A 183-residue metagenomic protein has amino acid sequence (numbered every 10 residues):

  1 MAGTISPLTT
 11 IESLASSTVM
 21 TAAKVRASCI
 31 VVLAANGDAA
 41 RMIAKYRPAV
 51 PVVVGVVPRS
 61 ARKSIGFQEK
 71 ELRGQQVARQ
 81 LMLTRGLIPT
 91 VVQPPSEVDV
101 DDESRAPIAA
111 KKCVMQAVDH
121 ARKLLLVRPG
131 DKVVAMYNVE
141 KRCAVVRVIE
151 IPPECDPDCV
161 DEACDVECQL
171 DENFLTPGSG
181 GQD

Functional and structural regions predicted by a protein language model:
M1-T18, V166: Long, charged amphipathic helices and adjacent flexible linkers at domain junctions
T4-I11, A23-A39: Short, glycine-rich nucleotide/cofactor-binding loops
S17, A22, C29, A40 (+3 more regions): Divalent-cation
R47: Active-site catalytic pocket residues across diverse enzymes, especially alpha/beta-hydrolases
